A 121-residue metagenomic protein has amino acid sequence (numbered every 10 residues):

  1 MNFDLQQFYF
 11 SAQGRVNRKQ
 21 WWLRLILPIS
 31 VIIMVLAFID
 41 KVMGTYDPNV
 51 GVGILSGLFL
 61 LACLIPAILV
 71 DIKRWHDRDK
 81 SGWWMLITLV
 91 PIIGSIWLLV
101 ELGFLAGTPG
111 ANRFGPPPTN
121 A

Functional and structural regions predicted by a protein language model:
M1-L27, A67-W83, E101-A121: Membrane-interface extramembranous regions at the lipid-water interface
Q6-F8, S56-A62, V100: Short, charged low-complexity linear motifs
I29-L69, M85-P91: Membrane-helix interface segments in multi-pass membrane proteins
T88, L98-E101: Generic alpha-helical structural context detector
I93-I96: Transmembrane helix boundary and interhelical junction motifs in multipass membrane proteins
